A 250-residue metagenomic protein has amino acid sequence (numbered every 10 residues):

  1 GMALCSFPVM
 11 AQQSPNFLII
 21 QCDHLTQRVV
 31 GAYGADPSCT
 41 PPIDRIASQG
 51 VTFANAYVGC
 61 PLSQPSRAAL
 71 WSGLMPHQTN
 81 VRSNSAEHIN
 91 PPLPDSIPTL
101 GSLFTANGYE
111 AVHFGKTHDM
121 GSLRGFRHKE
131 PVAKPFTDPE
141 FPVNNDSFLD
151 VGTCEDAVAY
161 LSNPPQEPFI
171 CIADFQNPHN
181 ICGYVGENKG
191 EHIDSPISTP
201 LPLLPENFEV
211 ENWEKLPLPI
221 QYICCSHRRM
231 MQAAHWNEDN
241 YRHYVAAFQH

Functional and structural regions predicted by a protein language model:
G1-S6: Bacterial N-terminal signal peptides
V9-V51, C60, P178, Y184: Active-site-proximal N-terminal segment of extracellular/periplasmic enzymes that hydrolyze or transfer
N16, S38, P42-R45, T99 (+4 more regions): Extracytoplasmic/secreted proteins, especially bacterial periplasmic and envelope-associated proteins
C22, V30, I43-S48, W71 (+3 more regions): Non-transmembrane alpha-helical segments in soluble domains of secreted/periplasmic/extracellular proteins
H24-Y33, P37, N163-E167, F175-H250: Active-site-proximal cap/lid insertion segments
G34-R67, G73-L74, Q78, T105-A111: Short, structured active-site-proximal loop/turn typified by the sulfatase FGly-forming signature C/S-X-P-X-R
A35-T40, Y57-L62, E87-I97, P202 (+2 more regions): A short beta-strand-to-alpha-helix junction
A69-C171, F175-I197: Catalytic-site neighborhoods of secreted/periplasmic enzymes that process anionic sulfate/phosphate groups
